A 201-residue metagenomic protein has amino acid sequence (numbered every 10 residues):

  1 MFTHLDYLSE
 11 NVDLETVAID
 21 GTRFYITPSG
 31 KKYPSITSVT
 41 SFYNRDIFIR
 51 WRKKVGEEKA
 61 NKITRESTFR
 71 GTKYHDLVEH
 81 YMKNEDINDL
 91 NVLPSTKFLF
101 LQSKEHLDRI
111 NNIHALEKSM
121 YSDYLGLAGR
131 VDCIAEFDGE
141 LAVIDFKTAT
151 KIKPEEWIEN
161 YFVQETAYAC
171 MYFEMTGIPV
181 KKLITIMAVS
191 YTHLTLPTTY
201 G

Functional and structural regions predicted by a protein language model:
M1-A128: Metal-dependent nuclease catalytic cores that hydrolyze phosphodiester bonds in DNA/RNA, characterized by
I63, K151-E159: Short histidine-centered catalytic/ligand-binding loop motif
H75, G129-P154, Y168: Conserved catalytic cores of phosphodiester-cleaving nucleases, focusing on short active-site segments
I87, L141-V143, E174-V180: Substrate-binding/catalytic groove segments of enzymes that remodel or degrade extracellular structural polymers
Y121, I134-E136, I186: A generic structural motif
W157-M187: Metal-dependent nuclease catalytic cores in nucleic-acid-processing enzymes, especially RNase H-like/related
T192-P197: Conserved small/polar residues in nucleotide/adenosyl-binding loops
